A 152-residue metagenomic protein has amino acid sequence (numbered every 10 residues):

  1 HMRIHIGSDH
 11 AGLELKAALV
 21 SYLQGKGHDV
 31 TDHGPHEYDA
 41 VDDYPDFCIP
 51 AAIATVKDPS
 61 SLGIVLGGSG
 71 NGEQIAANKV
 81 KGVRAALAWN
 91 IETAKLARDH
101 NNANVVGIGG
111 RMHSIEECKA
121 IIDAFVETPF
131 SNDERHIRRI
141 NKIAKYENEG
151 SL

Functional and structural regions predicted by a protein language model:
R3-G7, A11-G12, I91-L152: C-terminal binding/interaction regions
I6-G25: Glycine-rich phosphate/diphosphate-binding loop of Rossmann-like nucleotide-binding domains
A17-V20, I75-K79, K119-A120: Short amphipathic alpha-helical segments
K26, V80-K81, N101: Short, structured coil segments at secondary-structure junctions
D29-A40: A short beta-strand-loop structural module common to alpha/beta enzyme folds
F47-A88: Helix-adjacent hinge/juxtasegments
